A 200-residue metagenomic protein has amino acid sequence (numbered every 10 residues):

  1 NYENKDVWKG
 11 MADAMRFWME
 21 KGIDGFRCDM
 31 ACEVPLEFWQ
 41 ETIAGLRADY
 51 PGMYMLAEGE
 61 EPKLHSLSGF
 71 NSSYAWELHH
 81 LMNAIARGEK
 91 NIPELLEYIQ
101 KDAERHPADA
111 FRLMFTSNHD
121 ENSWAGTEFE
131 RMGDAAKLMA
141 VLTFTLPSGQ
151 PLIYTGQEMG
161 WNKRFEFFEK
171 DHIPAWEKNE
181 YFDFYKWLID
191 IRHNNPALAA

Functional and structural regions predicted by a protein language model:
N1-K21, E41-Y50: Substrate-binding/active-site clefts of carbohydrate-active enzymes
N1-Y2, K21-I23, N118-G126: Short glycine/proline-rich turn/loop motifs
D24, G149-P151: Short acidic/polar active-site loop segments enriched in Thr and Asp
R27-R112, L142-T145, G160-I191, P196: Active-site-proximal helices and loops of the catalytic beta/alpha 8
E97, S123-R131: Short, solvent-exposed helix-loop connector elements
D134-L138: Conserved interdomain hinge at the start of the Helicase C-terminal
L152-M159: Short acidic/histidine-rich active-site segments
